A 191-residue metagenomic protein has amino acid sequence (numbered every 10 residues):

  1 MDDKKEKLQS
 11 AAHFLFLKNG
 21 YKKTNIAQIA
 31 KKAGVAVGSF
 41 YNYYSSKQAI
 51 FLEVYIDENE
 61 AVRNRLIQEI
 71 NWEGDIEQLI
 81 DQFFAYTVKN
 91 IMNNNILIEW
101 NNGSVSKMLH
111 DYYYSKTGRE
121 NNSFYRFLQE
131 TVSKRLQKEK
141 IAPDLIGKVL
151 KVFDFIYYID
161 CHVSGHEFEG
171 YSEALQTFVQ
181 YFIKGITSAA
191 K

Functional and structural regions predicted by a protein language model:
D3-K4, L8-A11: N-terminal positioning helix adjacent to the helix-turn-helix/winged-helix DNA-binding module
K7, L15-A49, E53: Helix-turn-helix
A11-L15, Y86: Short amphipathic alpha-helical elements of helix-turn-helix/winged-helix folds
K47, V54, E58, V62 (+6 more regions): Hydrophobic/aromatic residues within well-ordered alpha-helical segments
E53, D57, I67-N93, G147-L150: Hydrophobic alpha-helical connector segments
R63, H110-K148: Amphipathic alpha-helical packing segments from all-alpha helical-bundle domains
K89-Y112, I159-H162: Amphipathic alpha-helical segments used for helix-helix packing
E99, L136-V179, K191: Hydrophobic/aromatic-rich alpha-helical bundle segments in the mid-to-C-terminal region
